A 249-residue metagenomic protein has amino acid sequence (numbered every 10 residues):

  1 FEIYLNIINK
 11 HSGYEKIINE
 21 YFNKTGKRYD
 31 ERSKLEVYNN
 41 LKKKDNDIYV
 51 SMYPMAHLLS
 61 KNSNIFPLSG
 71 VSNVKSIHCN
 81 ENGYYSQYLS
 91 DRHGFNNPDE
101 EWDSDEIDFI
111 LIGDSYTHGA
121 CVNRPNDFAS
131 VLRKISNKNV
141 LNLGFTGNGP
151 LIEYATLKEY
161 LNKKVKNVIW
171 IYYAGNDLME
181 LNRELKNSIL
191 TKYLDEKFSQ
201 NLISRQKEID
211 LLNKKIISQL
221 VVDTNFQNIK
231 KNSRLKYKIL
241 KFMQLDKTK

Functional and structural regions predicted by a protein language model:
F1-K249: Extracellular glycan-modifying ectodomains
